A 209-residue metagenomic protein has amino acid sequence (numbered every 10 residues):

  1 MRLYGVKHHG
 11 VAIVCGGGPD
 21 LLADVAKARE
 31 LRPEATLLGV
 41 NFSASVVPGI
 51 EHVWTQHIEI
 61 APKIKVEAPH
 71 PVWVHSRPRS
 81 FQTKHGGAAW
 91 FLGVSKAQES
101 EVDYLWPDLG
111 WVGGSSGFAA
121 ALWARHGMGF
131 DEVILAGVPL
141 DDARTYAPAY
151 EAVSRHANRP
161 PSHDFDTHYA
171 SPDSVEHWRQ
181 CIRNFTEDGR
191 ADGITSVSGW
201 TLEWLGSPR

Functional and structural regions predicted by a protein language model:
M1-R209: Metal-ion/cofactor- or nucleotide/acyl-coenzyme-handling active-site neighborhoods
